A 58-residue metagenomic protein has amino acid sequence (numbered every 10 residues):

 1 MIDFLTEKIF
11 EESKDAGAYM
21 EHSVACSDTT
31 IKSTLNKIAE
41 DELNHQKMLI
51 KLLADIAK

Functional and structural regions predicted by a protein language model:
M1-K58: Non-heme di-metal
